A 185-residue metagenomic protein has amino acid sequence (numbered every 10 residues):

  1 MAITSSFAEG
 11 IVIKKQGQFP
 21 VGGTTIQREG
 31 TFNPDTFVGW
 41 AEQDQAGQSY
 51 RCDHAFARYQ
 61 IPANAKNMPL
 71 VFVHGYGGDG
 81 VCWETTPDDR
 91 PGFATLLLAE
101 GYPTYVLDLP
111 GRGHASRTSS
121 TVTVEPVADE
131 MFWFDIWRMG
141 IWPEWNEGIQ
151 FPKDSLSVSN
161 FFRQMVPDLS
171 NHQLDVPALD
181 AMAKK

Functional and structural regions predicted by a protein language model:
M1-A2: Bacterial N-terminal signal peptides
F7-A65: N-terminal cap/lid segment of alpha/beta-hydrolase-fold proteins
I11, Q18, G30-D35, G39-Q45 (+1 more regions): Alpha/beta-hydrolase
G17, A55, M68-P69, A94-T95 (+1 more regions): Residue-level detector of short, conserved catalytic/binding motifs and their immediate flanks
T31, N67, C82-T85, S116-S119: Short, solvent-exposed loop/turn and secondary-structure capping segments
N67-G75: Short beta-strand element of the alpha/beta-hydrolase
H74-T86: Active-site glycine-rich loops that stabilize anionic/oxyanionic intermediates across multiple enzyme folds
R90-S116: Conserved alpha/beta-hydrolase
